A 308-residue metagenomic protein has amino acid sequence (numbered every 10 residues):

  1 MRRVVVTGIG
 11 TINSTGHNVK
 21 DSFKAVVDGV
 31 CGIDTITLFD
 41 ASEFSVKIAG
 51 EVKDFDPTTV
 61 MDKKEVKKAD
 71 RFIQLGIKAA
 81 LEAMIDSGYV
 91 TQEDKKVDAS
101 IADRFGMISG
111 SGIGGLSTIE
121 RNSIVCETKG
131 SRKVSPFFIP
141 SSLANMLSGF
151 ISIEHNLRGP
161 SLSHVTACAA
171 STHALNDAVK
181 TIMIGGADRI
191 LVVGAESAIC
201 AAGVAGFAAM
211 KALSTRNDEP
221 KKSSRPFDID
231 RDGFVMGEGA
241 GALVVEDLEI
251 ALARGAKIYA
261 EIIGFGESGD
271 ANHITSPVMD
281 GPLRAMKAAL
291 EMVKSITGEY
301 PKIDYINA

Functional and structural regions predicted by a protein language model:
R3-T7, V30-D34, D218-Y305: Condensing-enzyme catalytic core mediating Claisen C-C bond formation in acyl metabolism
V6, V27-T166, A195-V204, K302-A308: Conserved beta-ketoacyl condensing-enzyme motif
I9-G16: Short polar catalytic/cofactor-binding loops
N18-G29: Short Gly/aromatic-enriched secondary-structure transition segments
A41-E51, L116-T118, S197-S224, E267-A288: Active-site-adjacent elements of ketosynthase-type condensing enzymes
L75-V90, A174, A285-T297: Stable alpha-helical structural segments in soluble proteins, enriched in small hydrophobic residues
S171: Short conserved active-site loop signatures built around small residues
A187-I190: Short, high-confidence coil segments that cap the C-terminus of an alpha-helix and link into the following beta-strand
